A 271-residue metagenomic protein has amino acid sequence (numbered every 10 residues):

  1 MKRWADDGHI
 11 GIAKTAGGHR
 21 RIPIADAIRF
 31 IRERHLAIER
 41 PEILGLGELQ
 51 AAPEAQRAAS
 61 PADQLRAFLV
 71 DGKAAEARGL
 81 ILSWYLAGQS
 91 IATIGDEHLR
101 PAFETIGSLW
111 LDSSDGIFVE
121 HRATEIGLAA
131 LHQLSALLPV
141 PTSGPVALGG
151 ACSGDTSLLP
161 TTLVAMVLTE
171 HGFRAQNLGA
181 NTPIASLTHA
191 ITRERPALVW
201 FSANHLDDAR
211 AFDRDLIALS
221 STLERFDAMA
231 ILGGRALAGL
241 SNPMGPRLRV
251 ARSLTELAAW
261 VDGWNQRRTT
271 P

Functional and structural regions predicted by a protein language model:
W4: Residues in the recognition helix of alpha-helical DNA-binding motifs
H9-P139: Long amphipathic alpha-helical segments
S113-G116, R122, I126-P271: C-terminal regulatory/effector modules of DNA-binding transcriptional regulators
